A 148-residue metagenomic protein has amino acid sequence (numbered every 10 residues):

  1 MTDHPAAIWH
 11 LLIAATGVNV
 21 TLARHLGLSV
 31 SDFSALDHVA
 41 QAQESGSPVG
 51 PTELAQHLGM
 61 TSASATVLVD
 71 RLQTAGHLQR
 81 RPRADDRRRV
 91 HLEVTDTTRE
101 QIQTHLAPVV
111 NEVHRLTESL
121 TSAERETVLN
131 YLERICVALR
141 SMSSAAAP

Functional and structural regions predicted by a protein language model:
M1-L28, A75: N-terminal leader segment of winged-helix/HTH proteins
H4, L11-A14, V109, L116 (+2 more regions): Amphipathic alpha-helices that form helix-helix packing interfaces
N19-M60: N-terminal helix-turn-helix DNA-binding core of bacterial DNA-binding proteins
M60-S62, D70: Membrane-embedded alpha-helical bundles of multi-pass transporters/translocases, especially carrier/permease families
D70-E126: Charged, amphipathic alpha-helical coiled-coil/dimerization segments
E124-P148: C-terminal regulatory/oligomerization modules of transcriptional regulators
